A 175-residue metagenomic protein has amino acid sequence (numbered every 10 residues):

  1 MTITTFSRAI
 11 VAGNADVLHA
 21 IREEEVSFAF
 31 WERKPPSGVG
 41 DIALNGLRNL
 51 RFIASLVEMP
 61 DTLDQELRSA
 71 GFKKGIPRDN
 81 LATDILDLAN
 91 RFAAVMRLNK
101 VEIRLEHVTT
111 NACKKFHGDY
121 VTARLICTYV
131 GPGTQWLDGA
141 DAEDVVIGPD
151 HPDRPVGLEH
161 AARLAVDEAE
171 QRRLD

Functional and structural regions predicted by a protein language model:
M1-G75, D79-D87, F92-V95: N-terminal auxiliary "cap/dimerization" subdomain that precedes the catalytic jelly-roll/cupin core of mononuclear
E25-F28, K100, A123: Sequence-level motif detector for i,i+2 pairs with an aromatic at +2
A29-E32, E102-H107, C127: A structural signal for short, well-ordered beta-strand segments and their strand-loop junctions that often border
N80, D84-V121: Long amphipathic N-terminal alpha/beta scaffold segment
T110-D175: Catalytic core of non-heme Fe(II) oxygenases with the double-stranded beta-helix
